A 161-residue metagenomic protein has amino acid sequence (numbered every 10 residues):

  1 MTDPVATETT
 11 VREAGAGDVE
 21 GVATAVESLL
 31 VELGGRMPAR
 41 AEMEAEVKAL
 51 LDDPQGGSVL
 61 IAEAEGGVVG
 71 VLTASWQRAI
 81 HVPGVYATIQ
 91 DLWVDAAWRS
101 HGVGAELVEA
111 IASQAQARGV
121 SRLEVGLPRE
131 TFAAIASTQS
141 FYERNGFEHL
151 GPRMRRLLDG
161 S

Functional and structural regions predicted by a protein language model:
T2-D3, E143-S161: Terminal substrate-recognition subdomain of acyl/acetyltransferases
T9, E13-E20, T24-G84, Q90 (+3 more regions): Acetyl-CoA-dependent GNAT
Q77, D95, P128: Residue-level recognition of the GNAT/N-acetyltransferase active site
I89, L123-L127: Conserved hydrophobic beta-strand within the GNAT/NAT acetyltransferase core sheet that lines the active-site cleft
V94, S100-S113, S140, R144: Conserved acetyl-CoA-binding loop-helix of GNAT-fold acetyltransferases
H101, R118-S121: Short coil/turn segments at alpha/beta junctions that flank glycine-rich nucleotide-binding fingerprints
A105, S121, R129-P152: Conserved active-site alpha-helix within GNAT-family acetyltransferase domains
